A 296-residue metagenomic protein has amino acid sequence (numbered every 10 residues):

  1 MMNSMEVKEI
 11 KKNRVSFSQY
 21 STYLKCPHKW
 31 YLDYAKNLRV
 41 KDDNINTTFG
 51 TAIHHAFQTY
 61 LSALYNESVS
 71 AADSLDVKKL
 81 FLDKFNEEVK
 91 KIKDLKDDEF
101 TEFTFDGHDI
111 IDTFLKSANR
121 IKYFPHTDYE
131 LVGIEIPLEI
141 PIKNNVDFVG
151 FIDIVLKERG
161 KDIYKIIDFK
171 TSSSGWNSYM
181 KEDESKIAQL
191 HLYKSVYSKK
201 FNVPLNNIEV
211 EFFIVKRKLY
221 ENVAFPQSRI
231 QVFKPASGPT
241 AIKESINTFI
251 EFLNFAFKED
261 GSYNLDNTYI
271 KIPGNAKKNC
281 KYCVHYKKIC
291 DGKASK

Functional and structural regions predicted by a protein language model:
M1-K296: RecB-family 4Fe-4S metal-dependent nuclease core
